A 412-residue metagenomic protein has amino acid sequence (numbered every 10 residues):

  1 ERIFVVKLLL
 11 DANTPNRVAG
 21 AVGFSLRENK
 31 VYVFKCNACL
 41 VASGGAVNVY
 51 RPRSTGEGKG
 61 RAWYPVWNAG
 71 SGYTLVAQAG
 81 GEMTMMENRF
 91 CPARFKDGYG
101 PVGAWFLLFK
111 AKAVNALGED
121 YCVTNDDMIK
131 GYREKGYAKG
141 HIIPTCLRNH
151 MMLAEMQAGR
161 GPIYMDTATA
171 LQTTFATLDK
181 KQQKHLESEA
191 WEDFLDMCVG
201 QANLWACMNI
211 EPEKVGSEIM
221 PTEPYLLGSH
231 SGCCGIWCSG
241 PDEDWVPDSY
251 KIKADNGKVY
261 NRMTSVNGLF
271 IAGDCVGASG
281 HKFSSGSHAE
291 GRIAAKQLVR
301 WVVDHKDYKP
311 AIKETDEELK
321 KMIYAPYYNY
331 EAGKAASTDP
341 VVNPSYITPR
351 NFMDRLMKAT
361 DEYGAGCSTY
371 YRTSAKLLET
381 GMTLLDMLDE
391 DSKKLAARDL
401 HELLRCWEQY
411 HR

Functional and structural regions predicted by a protein language model:
E1-R17, N29, M86-G280, D361-R412: Mobile, glycine/GP-rich and aromatic-enriched active-site lid/loop segments adjacent to catalytic centers
G20-S25: Short beta-strand segments that buttress and anchor functional surface loops
E28-A38: Core beta-strand elements of the Rossmann-like FAD/NAD(P) dinucleotide-binding domain in flavoenzyme oxidoreductases
E28-K30, A77-T84, E243-W245, M263 (+1 more regions): Secondary-structure transition/capping motifs at alpha-helix termini and the adjoining loop/turn into the next element
C36-A38, A42-S43, A272-G273: Short, well-ordered coil/turn residues at beta-beta hairpins and beta-strand->alpha-helix junctions within
V41-P101, S284-Q297: Glycine-rich loop(s) and the adjacent beta-strand/alpha-helix scaffold that form part
N256-M322: Catalytic phosphate/nucleotide-handling subdomain of diverse soluble enzymes
D304-K394: Long, amphipathic alpha-helical stalk/connector segments used for oligomerization, subunit docking, or mechanical
